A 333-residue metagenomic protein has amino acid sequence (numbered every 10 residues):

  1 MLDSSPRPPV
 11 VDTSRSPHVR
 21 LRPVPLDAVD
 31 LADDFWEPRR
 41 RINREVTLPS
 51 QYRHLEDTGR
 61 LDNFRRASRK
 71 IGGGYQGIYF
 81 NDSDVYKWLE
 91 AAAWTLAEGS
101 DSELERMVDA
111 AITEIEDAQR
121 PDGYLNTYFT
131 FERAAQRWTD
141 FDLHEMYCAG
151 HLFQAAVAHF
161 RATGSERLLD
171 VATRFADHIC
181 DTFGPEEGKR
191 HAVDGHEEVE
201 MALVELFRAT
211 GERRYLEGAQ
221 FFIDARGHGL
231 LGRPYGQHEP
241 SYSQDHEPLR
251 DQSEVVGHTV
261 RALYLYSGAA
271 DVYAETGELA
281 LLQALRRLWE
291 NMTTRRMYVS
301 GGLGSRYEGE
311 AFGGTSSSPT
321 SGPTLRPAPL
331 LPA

Functional and structural regions predicted by a protein language model:
M1-A333: Glycan-recognition and catalytic cores of secretory/periplasmic carbohydrate-active enzymes
